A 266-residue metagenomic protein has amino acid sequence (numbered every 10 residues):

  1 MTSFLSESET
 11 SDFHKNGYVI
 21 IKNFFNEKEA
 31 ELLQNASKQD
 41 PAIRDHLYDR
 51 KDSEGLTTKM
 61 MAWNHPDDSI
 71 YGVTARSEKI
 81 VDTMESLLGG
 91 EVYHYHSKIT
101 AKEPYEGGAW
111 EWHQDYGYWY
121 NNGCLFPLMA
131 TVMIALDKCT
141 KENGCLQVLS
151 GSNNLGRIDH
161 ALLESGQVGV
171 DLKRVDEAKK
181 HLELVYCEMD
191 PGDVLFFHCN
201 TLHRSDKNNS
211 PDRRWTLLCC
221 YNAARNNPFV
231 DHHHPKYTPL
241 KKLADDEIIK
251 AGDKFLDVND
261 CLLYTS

Functional and structural regions predicted by a protein language model:
M1-N16, I21-W112, Y116-N122, A161 (+4 more regions): Non-heme Fe(II)-dependent double-stranded beta-helix
G90-S97, G108-W110, L128-I134, G144 (+1 more regions): Generic beta-strand structural signal
E111-Q114, N121-G123, E142-V148, R157-A161 (+1 more regions): A short secondary-structure junction signal
N122-T140, C220-A223: Short, conserved beta-strand element in jelly-roll/cupin
C139-L202: Double-stranded beta-helix
R174-Y237: Catalytic core of Fe(II)/2-oxoglutarate
Y264-T265: Conserved small/polar residues in nucleotide/adenosyl-binding loops
